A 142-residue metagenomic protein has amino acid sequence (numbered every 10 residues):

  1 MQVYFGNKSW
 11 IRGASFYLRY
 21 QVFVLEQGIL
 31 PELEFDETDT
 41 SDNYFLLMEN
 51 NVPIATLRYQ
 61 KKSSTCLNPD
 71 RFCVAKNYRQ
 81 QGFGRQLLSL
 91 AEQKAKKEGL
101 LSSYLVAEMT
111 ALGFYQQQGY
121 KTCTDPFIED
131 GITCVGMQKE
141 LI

Functional and structural regions predicted by a protein language model:
M1-S15: A short beta-loop-alpha structural element at the N-terminal edge of CoA-dependent acyl/N-acetyltransferase catalytic
R19, Y115, Y120: Conserved active-site tyrosine of GNAT-family acetyltransferases
P31-L57: Conserved beta-hairpin
L46, V52-Q60, T65-C73: Conserved beta-strand in the GNAT
K61-P69, R79, G99, E129-C134: A conserved beta-turn-beta hairpin within the catalytic core of GNAT-like acetyltransferases that forms part
Q80-Q93: Conserved acetyl-CoA-binding loop-helix of GNAT-fold acetyltransferases
L88, A95-E108: Conserved GNAT acetyl-CoA-binding A-motif
V106, K121-G136: Conserved catalytic-core motifs of GNAT/GCN5-like acyltransferases
